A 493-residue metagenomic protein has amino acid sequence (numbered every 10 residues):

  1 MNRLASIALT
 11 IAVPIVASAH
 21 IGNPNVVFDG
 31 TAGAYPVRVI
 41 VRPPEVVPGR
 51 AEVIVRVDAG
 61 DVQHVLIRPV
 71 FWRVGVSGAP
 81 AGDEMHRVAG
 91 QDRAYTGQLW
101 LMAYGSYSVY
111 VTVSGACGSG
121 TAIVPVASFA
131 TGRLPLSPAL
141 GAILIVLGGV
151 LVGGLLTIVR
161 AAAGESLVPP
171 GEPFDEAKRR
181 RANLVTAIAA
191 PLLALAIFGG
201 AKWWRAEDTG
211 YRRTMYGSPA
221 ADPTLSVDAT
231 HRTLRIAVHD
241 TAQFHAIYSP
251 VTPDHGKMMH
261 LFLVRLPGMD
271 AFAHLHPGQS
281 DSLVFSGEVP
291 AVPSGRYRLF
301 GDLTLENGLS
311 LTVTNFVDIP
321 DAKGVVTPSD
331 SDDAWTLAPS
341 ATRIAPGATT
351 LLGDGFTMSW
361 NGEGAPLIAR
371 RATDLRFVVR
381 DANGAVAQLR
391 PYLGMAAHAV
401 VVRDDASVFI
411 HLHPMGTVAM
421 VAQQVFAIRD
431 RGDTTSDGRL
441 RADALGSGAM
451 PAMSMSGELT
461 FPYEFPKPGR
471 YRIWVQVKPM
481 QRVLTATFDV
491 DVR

Functional and structural regions predicted by a protein language model:
M1-L4: Positively charged n-region of N-terminal signal peptides that target proteins for export
S6-P14: Bacterial N-terminal signal peptides
A19-S166, P173-P191, A196-R493: N-terminal soluble domains immediately following signal/targeting peptides that reside in extracytoplasmic
